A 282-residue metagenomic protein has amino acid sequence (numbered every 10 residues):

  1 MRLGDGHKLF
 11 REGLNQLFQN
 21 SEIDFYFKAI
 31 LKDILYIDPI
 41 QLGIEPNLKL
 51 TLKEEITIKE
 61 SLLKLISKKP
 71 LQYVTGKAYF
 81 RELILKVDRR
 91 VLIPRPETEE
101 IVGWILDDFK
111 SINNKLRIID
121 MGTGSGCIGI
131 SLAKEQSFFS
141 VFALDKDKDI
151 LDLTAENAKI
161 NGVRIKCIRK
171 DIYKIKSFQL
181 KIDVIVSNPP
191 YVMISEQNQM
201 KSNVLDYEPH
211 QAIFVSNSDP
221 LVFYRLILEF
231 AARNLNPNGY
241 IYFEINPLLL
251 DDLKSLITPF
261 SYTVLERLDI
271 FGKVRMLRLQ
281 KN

Functional and structural regions predicted by a protein language model:
M1-N20, D107-R117, S137-S140, K174-K181 (+3 more regions): Short, Lys/Arg-enriched, disordered terminal segments
R2-T75: N-terminal auxiliary segments of SAM/dcSAM-dependent transferases
G4, T51-E55, L92-P96, N217-L221 (+1 more regions): Short, solvent-exposed loop/helix junctions and linker helices that flank or host conserved functional motifs
L9, A29, T57-E60, E100 (+5 more regions): Alpha-helical elements of Rossmann-like donor-binding domains used by nucleotide-donor carbohydrate transfer enzymes
G13-L14, L132, A158, I257: Hydrophobic alpha-helical packing residues
D38, E82-I84, L205-H210: Short, basic/glycine-rich phosphate-binding loops at helix/coil junctions that contact nucleotide phosphates
E45, I56, E60-Q136, V141 (+1 more regions): SAM-dependent Rossmann-like transferase core, predominantly class I methyltransferases with a strong bias toward
F139, L144-K281: S-adenosylmethionine
